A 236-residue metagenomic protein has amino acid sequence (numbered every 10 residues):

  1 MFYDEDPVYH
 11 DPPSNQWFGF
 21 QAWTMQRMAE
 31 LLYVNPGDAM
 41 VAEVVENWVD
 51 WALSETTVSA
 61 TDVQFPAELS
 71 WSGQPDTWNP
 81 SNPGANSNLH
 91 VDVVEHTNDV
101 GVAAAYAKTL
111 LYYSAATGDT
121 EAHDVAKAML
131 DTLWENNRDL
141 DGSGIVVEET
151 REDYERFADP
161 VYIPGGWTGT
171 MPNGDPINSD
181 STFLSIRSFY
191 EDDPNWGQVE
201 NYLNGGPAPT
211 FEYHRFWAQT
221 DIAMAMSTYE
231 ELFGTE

Functional and structural regions predicted by a protein language model:
M1, M25-M28, M40, M129 (+2 more regions): Detector for methionine-enriched segments
M1, P36-D38, V93-D99: Intrinsic structural disorder
M1-D11: Long, low-complexity, polar/charged, intrinsically disordered or flexibly structured peripheral segments
F2, T24, G197-V199: Hydrophilic extracytoplasmic domains
P13-Q16, V45, E55-E236: CBM-like carbohydrate-recognition segments
P13-V44: Glycine-rich, aromatic-lined ligand/substrate-binding cores of catalytic and carbohydrate-binding domains
